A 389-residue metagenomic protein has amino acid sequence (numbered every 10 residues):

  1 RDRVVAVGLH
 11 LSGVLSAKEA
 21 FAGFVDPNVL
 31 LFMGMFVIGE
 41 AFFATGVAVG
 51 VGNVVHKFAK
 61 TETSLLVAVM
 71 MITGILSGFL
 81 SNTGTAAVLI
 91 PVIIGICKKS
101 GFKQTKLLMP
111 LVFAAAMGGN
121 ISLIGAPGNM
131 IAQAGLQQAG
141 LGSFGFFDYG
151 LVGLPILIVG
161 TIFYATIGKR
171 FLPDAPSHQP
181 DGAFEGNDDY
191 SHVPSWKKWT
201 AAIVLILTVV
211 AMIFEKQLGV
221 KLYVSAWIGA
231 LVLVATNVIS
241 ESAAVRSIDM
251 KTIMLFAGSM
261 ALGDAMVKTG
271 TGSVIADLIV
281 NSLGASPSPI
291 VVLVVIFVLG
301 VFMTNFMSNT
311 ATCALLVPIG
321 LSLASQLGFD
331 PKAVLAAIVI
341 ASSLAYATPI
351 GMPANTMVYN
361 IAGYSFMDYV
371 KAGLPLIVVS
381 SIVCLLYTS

Functional and structural regions predicted by a protein language model:
R1, I72-S81, F113-L123, A211-Q217 (+2 more regions): Transmembrane alpha-helix interface/packing and boundary motifs in multi-pass membrane proteins, characterized by
R1-L31, V37, D148-D277, L293 (+2 more regions): Hydrophobic transmembrane alpha-helices of multi-pass small-molecule transporters
R1-V5, N82-I90, M109, I121-G125 (+3 more regions): Hydrophobic alpha-helical membrane segments of integral membrane proteins
D2, V14-T105, S247-T252, F256-L327: Membrane-embedded alpha-helical segments and adjacent helix-loop junctions characteristic of multi-pass solute
M33, S64, K99-F113, G118-D188 (+3 more regions): Juxtamembrane and boundary regions of transmembrane helices in multi-pass small-molecule transporters and channels
I131-F144, E215-L218, D277-A285: Inter-helical loop and helix-membrane interface segments of multi-pass membrane transporters/permeases
A211-E215, L233-S240, D249, G258 (+16 more regions): Hydrophobic alpha-helix feature that most strongly marks membrane-spanning transmembrane helices and their immediate
